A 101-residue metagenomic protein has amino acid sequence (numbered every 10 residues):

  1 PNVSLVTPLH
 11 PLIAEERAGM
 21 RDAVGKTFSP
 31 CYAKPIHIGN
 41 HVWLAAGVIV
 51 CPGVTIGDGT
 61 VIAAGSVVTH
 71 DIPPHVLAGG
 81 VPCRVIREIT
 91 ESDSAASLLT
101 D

Functional and structural regions predicted by a protein language model:
P1-V50, I89-T90: Flexible, glycine/small-residue-enriched loop-and-beta-strand segment within the central core of proteins
N2, V6, G59, A63-G65 (+1 more regions): Outer-envelope exported proteins of Gram-negative bacteria
V3, H70, P74-V76, R84: Glycine-centered loop/turn positions within well-structured domains that cap or flank conserved ligand/cofactor-binding
M20, D71, L77, L98-T100: A generic membrane alpha-helix/interface feature
I36-H37, G47-G59, S66-H70: Beta-rich strand-turn-strand
G57, V61, C83-R84: Short, electropositive, low-hydrophobicity segments enriched in small/polar residues
C83-D101: Long hydrophobic alpha-helical segments typical of transmembrane helices together with their membrane-interfacial
